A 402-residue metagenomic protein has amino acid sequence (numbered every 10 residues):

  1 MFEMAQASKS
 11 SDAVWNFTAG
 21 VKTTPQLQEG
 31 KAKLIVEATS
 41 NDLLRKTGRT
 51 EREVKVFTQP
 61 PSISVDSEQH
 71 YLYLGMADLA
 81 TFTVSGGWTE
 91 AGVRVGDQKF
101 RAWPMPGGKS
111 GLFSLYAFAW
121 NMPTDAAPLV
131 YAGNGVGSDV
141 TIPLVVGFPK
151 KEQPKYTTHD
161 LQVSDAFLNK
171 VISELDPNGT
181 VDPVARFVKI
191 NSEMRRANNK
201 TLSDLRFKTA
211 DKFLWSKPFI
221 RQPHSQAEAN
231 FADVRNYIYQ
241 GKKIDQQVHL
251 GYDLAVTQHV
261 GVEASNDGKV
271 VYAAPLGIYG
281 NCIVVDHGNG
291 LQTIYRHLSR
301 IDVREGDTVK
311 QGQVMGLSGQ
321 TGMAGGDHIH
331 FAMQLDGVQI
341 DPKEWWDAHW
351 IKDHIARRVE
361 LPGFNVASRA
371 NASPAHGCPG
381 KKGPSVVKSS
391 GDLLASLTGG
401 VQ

Functional and structural regions predicted by a protein language model:
M1-R52, E90-A127, Y131, G135-G137: Long, low-complexity serine/threonine/glycine- and acidic-rich segments characteristic of extracellular
T50-S62: Proline/serine/threonine-rich low-complexity linkers at boundaries of modular beta-sandwich domains
P60-D66, V262: Proline-enriched interdomain boundary motifs that mark the N-terminal boundary and often initiate the first structured
S67-Q69, A77-V84, T89-N230: Non-catalytic extracellular/periplasmic "stalk" and linker regions immediately N-terminal to catalytic or recognition
L72-L74, A91, P104-P154, T158 (+4 more regions): Contiguous, well-folded functional domains in the mature portion of proteins
G147-K151, S173-N236, Q240-V248, T257-H259 (+1 more regions): Well-ordered beta-sheet/strand-loop patches within structured domains
P218-V366, V401: Catalytic cores of peptidoglycan-degrading enzymes
